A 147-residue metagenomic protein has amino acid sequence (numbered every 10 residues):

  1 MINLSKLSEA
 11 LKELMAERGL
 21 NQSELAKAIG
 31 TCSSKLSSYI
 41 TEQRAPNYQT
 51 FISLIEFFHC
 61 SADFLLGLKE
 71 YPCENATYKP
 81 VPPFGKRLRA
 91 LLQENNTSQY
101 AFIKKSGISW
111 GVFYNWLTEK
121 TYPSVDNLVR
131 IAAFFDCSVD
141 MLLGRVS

Functional and structural regions predicted by a protein language model:
M1-L20, P72-N96: A short, Lys/Arg-rich alpha-helix, primarily the initiator
L11, Y48, I52, L88-L91 (+3 more regions): Short, structured motif recognition centered on aromatic/hydrophobic residues
M15, A26, I55, L92 (+2 more regions): The alpha-helix within a helix-turn-helix
M15, I40, T50, F58 (+4 more regions): DNA major-groove recognition helix of helix-turn-helix
E17, P83, A90-E94, S98 (+3 more regions): Long compositionally biased, domain-poor regions of proteins
G19-S38, N96-Y114: Short alpha-helical DNA-recognition segment
Q49-F64, D126-M141: DNA major-groove recognition helix of helix-turn-helix/homeodomain DNA-binding modules
F64-A76, M141-S147: Short amphipathic recognition helices of helix-turn-helix/homeodomain-type DNA-binding modules
